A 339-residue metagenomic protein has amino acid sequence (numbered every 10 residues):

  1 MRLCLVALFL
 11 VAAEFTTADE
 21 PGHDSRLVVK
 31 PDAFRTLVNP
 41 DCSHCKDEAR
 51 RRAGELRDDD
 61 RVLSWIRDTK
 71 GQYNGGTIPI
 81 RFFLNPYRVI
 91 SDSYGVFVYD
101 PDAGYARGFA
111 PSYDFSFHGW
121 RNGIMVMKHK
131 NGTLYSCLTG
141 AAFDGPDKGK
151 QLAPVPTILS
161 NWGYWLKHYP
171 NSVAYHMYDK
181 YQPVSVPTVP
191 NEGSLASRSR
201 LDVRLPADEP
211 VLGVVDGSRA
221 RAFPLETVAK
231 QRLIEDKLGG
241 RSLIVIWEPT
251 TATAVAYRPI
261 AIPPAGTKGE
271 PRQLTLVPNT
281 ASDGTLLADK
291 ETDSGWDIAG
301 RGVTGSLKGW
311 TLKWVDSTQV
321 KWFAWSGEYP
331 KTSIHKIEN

Functional and structural regions predicted by a protein language model:
M1-A7: Sec-dependent signal peptide recognition, specifically the positively charged N-region followed immediately by
A7-T16: Hydrophobic h-region of N-terminal signal peptides that target proteins for export in Gram-negative bacteria
F15-N339: Mid-to-C-terminal functional-domain signal that highlights helix-capping/loop sites within ligand-binding modules
